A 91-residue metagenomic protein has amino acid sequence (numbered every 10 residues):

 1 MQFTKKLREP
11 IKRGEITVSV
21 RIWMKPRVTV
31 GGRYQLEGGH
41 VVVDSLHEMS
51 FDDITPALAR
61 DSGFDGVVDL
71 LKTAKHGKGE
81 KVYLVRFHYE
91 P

Functional and structural regions predicted by a protein language model:
M1-P91: Mixed-charge, low-complexity intrinsically disordered regions
